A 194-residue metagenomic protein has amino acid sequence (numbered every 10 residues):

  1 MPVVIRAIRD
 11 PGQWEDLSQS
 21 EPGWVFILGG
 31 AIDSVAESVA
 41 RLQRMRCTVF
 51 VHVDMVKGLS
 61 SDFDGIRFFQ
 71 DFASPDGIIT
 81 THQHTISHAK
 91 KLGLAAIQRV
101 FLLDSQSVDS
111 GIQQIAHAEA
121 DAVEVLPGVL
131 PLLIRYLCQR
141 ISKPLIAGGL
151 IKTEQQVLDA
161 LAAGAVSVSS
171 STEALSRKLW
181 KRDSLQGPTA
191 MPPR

Functional and structural regions predicted by a protein language model:
M1-D16, R135-Y136: N-terminal amphipathic alpha-helix/helix-capping segment at the start of soluble metabolic enzymes
M1-P2, E21-G23, M45-V49, S74-D76 (+4 more regions): Short, well-ordered coil/turn segments that N-cap beta-strands
I5-R9, G23-I32, F50-G58, A73-Q83 (+3 more regions): Catalytic beta/alpha-barrel core
Q13, H84-T85, Q156, A174: Alpha-helix capping/helix-boundary segments
E15-S20, I86-K91, Y136-Q139, D159-A160 (+1 more regions): Short loop/helix-cap segments at secondary-structure boundaries that form the rim of catalytic
S18, R67-I79, Q113-V123, A163-V168: Structural recognition of alpha->loop->beta junctions
I27-L28, P127-L130, G149-R182: Glycine-rich phosphate-binding active-site loops on the catalytic face of alpha/beta enzymes
S34-A36, R41, M45-P75, Q83-L94 (+2 more regions): N-terminal active-site wall of soluble small-molecule enzyme domains
